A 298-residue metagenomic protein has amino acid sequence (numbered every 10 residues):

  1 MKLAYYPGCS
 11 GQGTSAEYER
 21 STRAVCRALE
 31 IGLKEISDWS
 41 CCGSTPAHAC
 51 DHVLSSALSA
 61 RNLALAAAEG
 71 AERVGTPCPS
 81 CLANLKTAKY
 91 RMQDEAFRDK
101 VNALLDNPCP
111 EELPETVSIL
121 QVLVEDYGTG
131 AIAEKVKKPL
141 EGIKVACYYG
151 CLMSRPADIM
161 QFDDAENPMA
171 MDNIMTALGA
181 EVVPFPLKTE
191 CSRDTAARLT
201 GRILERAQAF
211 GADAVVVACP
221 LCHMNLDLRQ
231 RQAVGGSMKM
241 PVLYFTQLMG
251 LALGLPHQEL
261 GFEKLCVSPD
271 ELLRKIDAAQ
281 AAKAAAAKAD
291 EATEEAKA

Functional and structural regions predicted by a protein language model:
M1-A298: Iron-sulfur cluster-binding electron-transfer modules in prokaryotic oxidoreductases
